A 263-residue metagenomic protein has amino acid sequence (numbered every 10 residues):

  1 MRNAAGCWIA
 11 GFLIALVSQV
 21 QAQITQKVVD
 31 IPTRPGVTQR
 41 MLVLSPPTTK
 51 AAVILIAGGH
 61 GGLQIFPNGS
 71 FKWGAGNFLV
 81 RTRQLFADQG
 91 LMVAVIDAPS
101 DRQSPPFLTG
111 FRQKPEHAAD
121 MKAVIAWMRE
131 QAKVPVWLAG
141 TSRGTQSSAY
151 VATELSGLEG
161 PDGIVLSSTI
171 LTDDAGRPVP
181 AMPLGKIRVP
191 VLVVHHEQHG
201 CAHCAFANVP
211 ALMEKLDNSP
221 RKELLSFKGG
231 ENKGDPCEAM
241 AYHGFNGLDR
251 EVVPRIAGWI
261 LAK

Functional and structural regions predicted by a protein language model:
C7-Q19: Bacterial N-terminal signal peptides
A22-T48: N-terminal cap/lid segment of alpha/beta-hydrolase-fold proteins
P46-L85: Short, surface-exposed "cap/lid" segments of acyl-processing enzymes
F78, P105-Q131: Alpha/beta-hydrolase active-site loop
R83-S104: Conserved alpha/beta-hydrolase
A126-K186: Primarily recognizes the serine-hydrolase "nucleophile elbow" in alpha/beta-hydrolase and SGNH/GDSL folds
G163-F227: The feature captures the conserved acid-bearing segment of alpha/beta-hydrolase catalytic domains
S219-K263: C-terminal catalytic histidine-bearing segment of alpha/beta-hydrolase fold enzymes
